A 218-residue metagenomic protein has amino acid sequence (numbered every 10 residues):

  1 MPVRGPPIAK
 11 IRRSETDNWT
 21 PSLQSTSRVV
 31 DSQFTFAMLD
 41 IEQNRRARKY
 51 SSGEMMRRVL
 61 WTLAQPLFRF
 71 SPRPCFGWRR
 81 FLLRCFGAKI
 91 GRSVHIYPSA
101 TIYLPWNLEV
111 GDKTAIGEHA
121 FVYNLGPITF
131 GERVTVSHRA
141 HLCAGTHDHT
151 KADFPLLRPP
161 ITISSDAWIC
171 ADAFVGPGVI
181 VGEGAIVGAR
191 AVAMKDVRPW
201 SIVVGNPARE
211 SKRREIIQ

Functional and structural regions predicted by a protein language model:
M1-A88, R92, R133, D166 (+2 more regions): Terminal amphipathic alpha-helical/low-complexity segments used for targeting or macromolecular assembly
S71-R80, A100-V110, A115-I180, N206-P207 (+1 more regions): Flexible, glycine/small-residue-enriched loop-and-beta-strand segment within the central core of proteins
G91, H149, V192-K195, R209: Short, electropositive, low-hydrophobicity segments enriched in small/polar residues
A171-K195: Beta-rich strand-turn-strand
